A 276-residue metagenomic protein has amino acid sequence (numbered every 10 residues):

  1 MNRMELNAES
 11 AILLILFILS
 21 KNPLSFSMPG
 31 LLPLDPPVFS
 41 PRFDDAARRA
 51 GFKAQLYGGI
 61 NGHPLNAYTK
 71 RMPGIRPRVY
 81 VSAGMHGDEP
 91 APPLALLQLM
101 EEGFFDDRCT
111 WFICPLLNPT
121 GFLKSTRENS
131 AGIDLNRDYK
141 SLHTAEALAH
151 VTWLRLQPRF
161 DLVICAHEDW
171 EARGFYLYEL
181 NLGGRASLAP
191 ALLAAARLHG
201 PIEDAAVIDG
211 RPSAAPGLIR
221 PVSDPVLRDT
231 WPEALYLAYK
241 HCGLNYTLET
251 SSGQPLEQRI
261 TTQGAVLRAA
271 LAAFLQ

Functional and structural regions predicted by a protein language model:
E5-Q276: Structured catalytic-domain cores with a bias toward divalent-metal coordination
